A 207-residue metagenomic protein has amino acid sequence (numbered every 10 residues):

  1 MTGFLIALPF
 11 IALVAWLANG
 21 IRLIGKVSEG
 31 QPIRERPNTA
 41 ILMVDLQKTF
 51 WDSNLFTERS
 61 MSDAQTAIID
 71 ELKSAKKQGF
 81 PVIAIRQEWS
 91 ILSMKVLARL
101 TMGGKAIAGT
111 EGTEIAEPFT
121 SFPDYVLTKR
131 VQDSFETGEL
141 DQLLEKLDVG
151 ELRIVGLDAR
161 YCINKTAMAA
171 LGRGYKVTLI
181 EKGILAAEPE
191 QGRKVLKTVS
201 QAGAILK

Functional and structural regions predicted by a protein language model:
M1-L23: N-terminal signal-anchor transmembrane alpha helix of single-pass membrane proteins, serving as the membrane-anchoring
I21-R59: N-terminal signal-anchor transmembrane helix
A40, G79-P81, K176: Proline-centered loop/turn at the N-terminus of a beta-strand
T66-G150: Active-site alpha/beta core segments
L127-T128, G203-K207: Short acidic-hydrophobic, aromatic-tinged amphipathic segments that line or gate anion-handling sites
R153-L157, Y175-P189: A short glycine-rich beta-strand->turn/loop micro-motif centered on a GG-aromatic cluster
I163-R173: Short Gly/Thr/Asp-enriched flexible loops that form oxyanion-binding sites at enzyme active sites
